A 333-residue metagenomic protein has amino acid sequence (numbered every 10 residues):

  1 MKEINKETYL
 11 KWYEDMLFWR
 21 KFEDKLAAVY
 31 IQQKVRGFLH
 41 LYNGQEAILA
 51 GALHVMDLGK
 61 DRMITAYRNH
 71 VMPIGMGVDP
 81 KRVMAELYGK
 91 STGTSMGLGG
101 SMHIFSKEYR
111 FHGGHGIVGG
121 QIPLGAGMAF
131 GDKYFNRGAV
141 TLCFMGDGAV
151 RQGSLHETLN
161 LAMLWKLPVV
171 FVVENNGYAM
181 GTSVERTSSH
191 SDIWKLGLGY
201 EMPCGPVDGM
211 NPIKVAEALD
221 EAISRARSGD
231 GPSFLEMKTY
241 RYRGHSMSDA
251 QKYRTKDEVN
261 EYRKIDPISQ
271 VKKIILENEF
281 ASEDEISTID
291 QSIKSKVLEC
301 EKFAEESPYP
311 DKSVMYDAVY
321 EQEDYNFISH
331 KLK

Functional and structural regions predicted by a protein language model:
M1-L49, H54, M237, R243 (+3 more regions): Conserved acidic/glycine
D24-A27, K34-W165, S183-S189, W194 (+1 more regions): Cofactor-binding active-site loop characterized by glycine-rich and histidine/acidic residues
P73-G75, G181, H245, V314: Short acidic, gly/pro-rich beta-turn/loop elements at beta-sheet edges and active-site/ligand-binding grooves
R110-E306: Glycine-rich ThDP/TPP pyrophosphate-binding loop and its adjacent helix/strand module within ThDP-dependent enzymes
